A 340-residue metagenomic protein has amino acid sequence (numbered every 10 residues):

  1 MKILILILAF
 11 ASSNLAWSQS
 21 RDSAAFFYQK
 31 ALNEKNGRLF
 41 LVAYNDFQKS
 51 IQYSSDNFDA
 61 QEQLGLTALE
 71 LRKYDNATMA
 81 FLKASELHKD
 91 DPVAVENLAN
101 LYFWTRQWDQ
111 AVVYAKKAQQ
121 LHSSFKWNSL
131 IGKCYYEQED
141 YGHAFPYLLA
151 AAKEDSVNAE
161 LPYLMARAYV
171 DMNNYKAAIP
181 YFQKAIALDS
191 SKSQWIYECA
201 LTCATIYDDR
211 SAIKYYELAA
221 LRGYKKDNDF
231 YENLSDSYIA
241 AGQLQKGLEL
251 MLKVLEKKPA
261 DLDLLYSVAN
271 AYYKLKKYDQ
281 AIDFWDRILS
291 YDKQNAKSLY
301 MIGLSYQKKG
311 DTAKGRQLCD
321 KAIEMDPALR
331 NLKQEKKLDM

Functional and structural regions predicted by a protein language model:
A16-Q63, E70-D75, M79-L82, L329 (+1 more regions): N-terminal leader/linker segments that initiate helical-solenoid repeat arrays
S23, N57, D91, S124-F125 (+6 more regions): Residue-level recognition of tetratricopeptide repeat
Q29, Q63-L66, E70, N97 (+7 more regions): Canonical tetratricopeptide repeat
N36-G37, E70-L71, W104-T105, E137-Q138 (+5 more regions): Register position in tetratricopeptide repeats
Y53, L87, Q120-H122, E154 (+5 more regions): Structural marker of alpha-solenoid helical repeat scaffolds
A60, A94, W127-N128, L161 (+5 more regions): TPR alpha-solenoid repeat register
